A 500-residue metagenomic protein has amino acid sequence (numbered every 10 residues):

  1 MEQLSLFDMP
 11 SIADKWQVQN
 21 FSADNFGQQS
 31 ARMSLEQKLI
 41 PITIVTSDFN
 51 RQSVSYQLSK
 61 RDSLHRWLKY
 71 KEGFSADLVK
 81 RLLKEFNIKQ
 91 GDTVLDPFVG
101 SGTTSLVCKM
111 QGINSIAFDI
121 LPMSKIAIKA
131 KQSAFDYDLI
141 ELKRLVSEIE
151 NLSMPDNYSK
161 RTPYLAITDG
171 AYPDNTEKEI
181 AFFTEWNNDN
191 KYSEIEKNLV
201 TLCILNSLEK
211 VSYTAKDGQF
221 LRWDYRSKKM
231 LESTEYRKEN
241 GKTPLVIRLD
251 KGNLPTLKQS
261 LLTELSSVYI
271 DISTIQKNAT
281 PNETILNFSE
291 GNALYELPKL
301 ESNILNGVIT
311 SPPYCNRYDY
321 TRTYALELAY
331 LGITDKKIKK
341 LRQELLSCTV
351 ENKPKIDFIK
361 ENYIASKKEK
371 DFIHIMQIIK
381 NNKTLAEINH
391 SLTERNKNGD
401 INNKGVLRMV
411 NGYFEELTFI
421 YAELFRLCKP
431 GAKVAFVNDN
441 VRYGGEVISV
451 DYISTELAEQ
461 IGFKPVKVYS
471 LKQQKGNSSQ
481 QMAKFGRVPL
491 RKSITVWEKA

Functional and structural regions predicted by a protein language model:
M1-T43: N-terminal auxiliary segments of SAM/dcSAM-dependent transferases
I40-A76, K80-I88, I116-H390, I420 (+4 more regions): Nucleic-acid modification enzymes, centered on SAM-dependent nucleic-acid methyltransferases
G91-G100: Conserved class I S-adenosyl-L-methionine
T93, A432-K433: Short glycine-centered segments of the SAM/dcSAM-binding site in methyltransferase folds
G102-L106: Glycine-rich SAM-binding Motif I of class I
N188-Y192, E209, K397, A422 (+2 more regions): A SAM-dependent methyltransferase catalytic signature shared across enzymes that methylate proteins
T418-P430: A short glycine-rich, Lys/Arg-flanked "PGG" loop and its adjoining helix->strand segment in the class I
K429, I461, A483-A500: Core SAM-dependent methyltransferase catalytic element
